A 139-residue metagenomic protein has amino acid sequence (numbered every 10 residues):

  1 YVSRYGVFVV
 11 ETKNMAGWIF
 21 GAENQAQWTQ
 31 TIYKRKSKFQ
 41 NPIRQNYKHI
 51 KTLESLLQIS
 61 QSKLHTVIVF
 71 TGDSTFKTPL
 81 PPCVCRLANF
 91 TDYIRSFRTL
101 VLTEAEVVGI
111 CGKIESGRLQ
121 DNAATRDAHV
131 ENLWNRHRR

Functional and structural regions predicted by a protein language model:
V2-E23: Active-site beta-strand-loop-beta-strand hairpin of nuclease catalytic cores that positions key catalytic residues
V2-R4, Y33-R139: Surface-exposed interaction regions that form or flank ligand-binding interfaces
W18-R35: A solvent-exposed, charged loop/short amphipathic helix patch at secondary-structure junctions
